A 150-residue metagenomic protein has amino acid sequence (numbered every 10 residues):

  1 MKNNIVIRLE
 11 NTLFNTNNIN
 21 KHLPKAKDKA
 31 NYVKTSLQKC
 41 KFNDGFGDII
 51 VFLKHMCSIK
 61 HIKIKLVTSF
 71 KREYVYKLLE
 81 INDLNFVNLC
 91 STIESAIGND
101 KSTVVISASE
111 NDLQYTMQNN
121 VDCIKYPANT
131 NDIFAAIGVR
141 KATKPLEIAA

Functional and structural regions predicted by a protein language model:
M1-G45: Active-site neighborhood of HAD-like aspartate-dependent phosphohydrolases
K2-I5, E80, L84-A150: Asp-based, Mg2+/Mn2+-dependent phosphohydrolase catalytic module
T16-N18, V75-K77, Y115-M117: Short glycine-/acidic-enriched loop or helix-start segments at secondary-structure transitions that form or flank
K34-I64: Short, acidic loop-to-helix structural element flanking the phosphoryl-transfer center in phosphate-processing enzymes
F46, T68-K71, S109: Helix N-cap/beta->alpha junction signal
K54-I64, S69-S91: Substrate-recognition/cap helix-loop segment adjacent to the acidic, metal-dependent catalytic center of Asp-based
